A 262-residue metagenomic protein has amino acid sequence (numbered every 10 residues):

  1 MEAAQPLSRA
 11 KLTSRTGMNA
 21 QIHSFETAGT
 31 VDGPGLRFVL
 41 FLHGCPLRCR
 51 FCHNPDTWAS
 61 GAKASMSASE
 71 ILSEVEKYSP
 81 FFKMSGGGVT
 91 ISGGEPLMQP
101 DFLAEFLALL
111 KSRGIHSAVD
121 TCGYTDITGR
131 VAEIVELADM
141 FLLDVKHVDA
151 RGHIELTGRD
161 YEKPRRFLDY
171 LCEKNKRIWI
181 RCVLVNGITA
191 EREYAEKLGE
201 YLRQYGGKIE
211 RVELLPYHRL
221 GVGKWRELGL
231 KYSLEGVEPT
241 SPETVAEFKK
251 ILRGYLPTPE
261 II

Functional and structural regions predicted by a protein language model:
E2-G29, P34, N186-I262: Auxiliary Fe-S-binding modules of radical SAM enzymes
A10-R15, G61-A64, S112-H116, L184-G187: N-terminal start-of-chain detector that recognizes signal peptides and the immediate post-cleavage beginning
R15-A20, W58-E76: Non-heme iron-sulfur electron-transfer modules
S24-E26, T30-M66: Canonical Radical SAM [4Fe-4S] cluster-binding loop centered on the CxxxCxxC motif and its immediate flanking residues
W58-G61, D149-E155, K224, E235: A short acidic, helix-capping loop that chelates divalent metal ions and anchors anionic groups
S65, G158-Y161, P239-P242: Short, conserved loop/turn and helix-capping segments at secondary-structure boundaries that abut family-defining
L72, E76-P80, S85-G88, G93 (+2 more regions): Conserved AdoMet/S-adenosylmethionine-binding subsite of the radical SAM
